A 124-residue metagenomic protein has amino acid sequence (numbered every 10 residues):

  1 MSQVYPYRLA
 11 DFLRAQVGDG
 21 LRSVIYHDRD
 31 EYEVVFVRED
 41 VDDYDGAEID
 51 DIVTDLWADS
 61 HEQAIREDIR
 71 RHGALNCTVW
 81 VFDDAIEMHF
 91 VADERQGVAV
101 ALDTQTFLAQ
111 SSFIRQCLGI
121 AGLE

Functional and structural regions predicted by a protein language model:
M1-E124: Non-catalytic interaction/Regulatory regions outside core domains
